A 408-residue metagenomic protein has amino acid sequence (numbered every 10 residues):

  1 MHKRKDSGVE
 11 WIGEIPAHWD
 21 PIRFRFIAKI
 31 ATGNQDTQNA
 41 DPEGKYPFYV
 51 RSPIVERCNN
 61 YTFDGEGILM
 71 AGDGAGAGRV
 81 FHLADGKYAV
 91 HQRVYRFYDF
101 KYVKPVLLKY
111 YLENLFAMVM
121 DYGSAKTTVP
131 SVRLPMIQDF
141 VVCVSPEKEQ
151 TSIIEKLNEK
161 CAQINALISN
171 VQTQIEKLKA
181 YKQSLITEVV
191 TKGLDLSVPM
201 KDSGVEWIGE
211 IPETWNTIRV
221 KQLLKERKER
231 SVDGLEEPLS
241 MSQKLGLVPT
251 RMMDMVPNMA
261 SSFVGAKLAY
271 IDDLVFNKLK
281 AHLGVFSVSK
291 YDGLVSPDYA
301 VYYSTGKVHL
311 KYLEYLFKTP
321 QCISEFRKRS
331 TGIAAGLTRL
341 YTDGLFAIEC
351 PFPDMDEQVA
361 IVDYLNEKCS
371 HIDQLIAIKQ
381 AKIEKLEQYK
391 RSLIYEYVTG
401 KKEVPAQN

Functional and structural regions predicted by a protein language model:
M1-I12, H18, V144-V198, F352-N408: Amphipathic alpha-helical coiled-coil/heptad-repeat segments
H2-Q35, N39-V50, E147, T151 (+4 more regions): Non-catalytic DNA-recognition/assembly elements of restriction-modification systems
R4, D20-F81, K221-S261: DNA target-recognition patches
W11, I15, T128, F140-V141 (+8 more regions): Residues marking the start of alpha-helices
I12-P21, V94-P105, M120-D121, P130-N158 (+4 more regions): Proline-centric
A28, L112, L157, L224-R227 (+4 more regions): Hydrophobic aliphatic residues
T37, V190, L194-S197, R227-D233 (+1 more regions): Proline-centered turn/helix-capping motifs that create local helix->coil transitions or kinks
V50-V55, N60-A117, G123-I137, A266-K267 (+3 more regions): A short beta-sheet element
